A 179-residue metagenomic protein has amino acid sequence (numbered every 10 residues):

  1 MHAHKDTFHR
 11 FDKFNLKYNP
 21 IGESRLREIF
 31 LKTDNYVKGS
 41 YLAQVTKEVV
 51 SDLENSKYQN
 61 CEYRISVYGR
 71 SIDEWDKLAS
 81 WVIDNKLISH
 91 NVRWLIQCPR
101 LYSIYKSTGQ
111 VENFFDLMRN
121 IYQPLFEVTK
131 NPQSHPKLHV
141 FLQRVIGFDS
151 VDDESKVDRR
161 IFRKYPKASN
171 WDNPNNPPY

Functional and structural regions predicted by a protein language model:
M1-Y179: Metal-cofactor-binding active-site regions of metalloenzymes
